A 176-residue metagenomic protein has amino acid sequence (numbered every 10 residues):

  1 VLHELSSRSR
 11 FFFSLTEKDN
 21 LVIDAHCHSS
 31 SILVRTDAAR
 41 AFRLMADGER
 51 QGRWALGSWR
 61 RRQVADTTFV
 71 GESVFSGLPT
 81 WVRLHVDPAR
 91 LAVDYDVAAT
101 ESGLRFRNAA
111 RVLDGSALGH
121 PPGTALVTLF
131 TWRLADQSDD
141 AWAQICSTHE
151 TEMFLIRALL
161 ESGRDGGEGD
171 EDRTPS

Functional and structural regions predicted by a protein language model:
S7-L33, L113-P122, C146-T151, S162-S176: Hydrophobic-ligand-binding modules of eukaryotic lipid transfer/binding families
S9-A65: Hydrophobic ligand-binding cavity/cleft-lining segments
S31-R35, R83-H85, R111: Generic structural detector for well-ordered beta-strands
R50-R107, H120, T151, S162-G163: Glycine-rich portal/gate segments that line the openings of hydrophobic small-molecule binding cavities
A98-S162, G167-G169: Beta-strand/loop substructures that line and gate deep hydrophobic ligand-binding cavities in soluble
